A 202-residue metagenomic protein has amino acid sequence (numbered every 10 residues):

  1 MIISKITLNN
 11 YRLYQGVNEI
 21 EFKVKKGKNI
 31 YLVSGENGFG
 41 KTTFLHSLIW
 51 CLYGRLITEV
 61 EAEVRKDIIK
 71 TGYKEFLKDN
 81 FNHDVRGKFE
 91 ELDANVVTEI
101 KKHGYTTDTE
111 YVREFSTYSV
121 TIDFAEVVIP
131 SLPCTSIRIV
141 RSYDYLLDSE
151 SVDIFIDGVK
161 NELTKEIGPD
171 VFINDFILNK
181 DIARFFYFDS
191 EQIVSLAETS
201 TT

Functional and structural regions predicted by a protein language model:
I2-G54, E61-G72: Pre-Walker A-like glycine/lysine-rich segment at the N-terminus of P-loop NTPase domains
L8, F188-S190: Residues immediately flanking
Q15-G16, G40, V128-P130, S195: Eukaryotic short linear interaction motifs
E21-V24, R55-E59, A125-V128, I156-V159: Short regulatory "switch" loops immediately downstream of catalytic or recognition motifs within protein catalytic
Y31-F39, F155-E166, T199-T201: Conserved ABC ATPase signature
L32, F186-F188: ABC nucleotide-binding domain signature
K66-A183: Nucleotide-state sensing region of NTPase/ATPase domains
S190-T202: Extended, Lys/Glu-rich alpha-helical coiled-coil stalks
